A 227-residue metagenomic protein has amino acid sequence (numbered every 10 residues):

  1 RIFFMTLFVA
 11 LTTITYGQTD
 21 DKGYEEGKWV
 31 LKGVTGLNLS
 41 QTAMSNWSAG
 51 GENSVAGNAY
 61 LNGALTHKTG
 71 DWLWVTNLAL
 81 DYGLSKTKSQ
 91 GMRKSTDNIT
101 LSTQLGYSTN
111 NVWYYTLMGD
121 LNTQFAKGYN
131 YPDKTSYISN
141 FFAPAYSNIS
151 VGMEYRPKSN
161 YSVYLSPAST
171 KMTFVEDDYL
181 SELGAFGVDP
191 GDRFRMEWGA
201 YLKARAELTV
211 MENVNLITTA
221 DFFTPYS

Functional and structural regions predicted by a protein language model:
E25-Q41, W72-W74: Transmembrane beta-strand segments of Gram-negative outer membrane beta-barrel proteins
G33, L37-L39, A59-H67, L101-Y107 (+4 more regions): Residues on the lipid-exposed face of transmembrane beta-strands in outer-membrane beta-barrel proteins
G33-T35, T76, L117-G119, V151 (+2 more regions): Membrane-embedded beta-strand positions of outer-membrane beta-barrel proteins
L37-A43, T69-D71, L80-K86, L121-K127 (+2 more regions): Transmembrane beta-strands of outer-membrane beta-barrel pores
N46-G51, K86-G91, K134-S139, F186-D192 (+1 more regions): Extracellular loop and loop/strand-boundary signature of outer-membrane beta-barrel proteins
N53-A59, S95-I99, A143-I149, F194-A200: Residues that define the transmembrane beta-barrel architecture of outer-membrane proteins
D71-W74, V112-Y115, N160-V163, N213-L216: Repeated loop/turn-to-beta-strand initiation elements of outer-membrane beta-barrel proteins
S166, T170-S227: Outer-membrane beta-barrel transmembrane domain signature
